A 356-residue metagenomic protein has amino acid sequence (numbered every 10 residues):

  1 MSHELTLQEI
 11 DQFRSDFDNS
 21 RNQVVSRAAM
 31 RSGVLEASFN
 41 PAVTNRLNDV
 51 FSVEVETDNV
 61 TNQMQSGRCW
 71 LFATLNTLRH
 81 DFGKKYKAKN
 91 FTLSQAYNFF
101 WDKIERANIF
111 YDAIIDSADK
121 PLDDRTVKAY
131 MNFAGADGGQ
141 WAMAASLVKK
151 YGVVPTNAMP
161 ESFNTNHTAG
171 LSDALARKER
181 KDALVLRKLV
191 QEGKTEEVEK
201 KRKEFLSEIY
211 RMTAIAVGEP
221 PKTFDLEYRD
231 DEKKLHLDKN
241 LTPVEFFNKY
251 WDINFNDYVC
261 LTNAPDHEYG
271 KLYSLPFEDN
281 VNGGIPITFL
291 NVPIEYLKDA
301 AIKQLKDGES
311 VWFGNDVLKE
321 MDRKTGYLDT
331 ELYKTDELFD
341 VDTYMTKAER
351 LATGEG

Functional and structural regions predicted by a protein language model:
S2-D58: N-terminal regions that are enriched for targeting/export leaders and immediately downstream pro/stem segments
L35-D124, Y130-G139, A145-S146: Long, well-ordered hydrophobic secondary-structure segments characteristic of membrane-embedded and membrane-proximal
T61, Q140, P293, E355: Short, glycine/acidic-rich beta->alpha junctions
M64, A73, N157-E161, N315: Glycine-rich, histidine-containing beta strand-loop boundary motifs that form or position
F72, N76, H80-D81, L147 (+4 more regions): Generic, well-ordered alpha-helical scaffold segments in large soluble proteins
S94-Y228, E232: Papain-like cysteine protease catalytic cores
Y130-A134, T168, S172, R177-E179 (+2 more regions): Active-site-adjacent substructure of cysteine-protease-like catalytic cores
E199-Q304: Extended, H/D-rich, highly charged conserved domains that either
